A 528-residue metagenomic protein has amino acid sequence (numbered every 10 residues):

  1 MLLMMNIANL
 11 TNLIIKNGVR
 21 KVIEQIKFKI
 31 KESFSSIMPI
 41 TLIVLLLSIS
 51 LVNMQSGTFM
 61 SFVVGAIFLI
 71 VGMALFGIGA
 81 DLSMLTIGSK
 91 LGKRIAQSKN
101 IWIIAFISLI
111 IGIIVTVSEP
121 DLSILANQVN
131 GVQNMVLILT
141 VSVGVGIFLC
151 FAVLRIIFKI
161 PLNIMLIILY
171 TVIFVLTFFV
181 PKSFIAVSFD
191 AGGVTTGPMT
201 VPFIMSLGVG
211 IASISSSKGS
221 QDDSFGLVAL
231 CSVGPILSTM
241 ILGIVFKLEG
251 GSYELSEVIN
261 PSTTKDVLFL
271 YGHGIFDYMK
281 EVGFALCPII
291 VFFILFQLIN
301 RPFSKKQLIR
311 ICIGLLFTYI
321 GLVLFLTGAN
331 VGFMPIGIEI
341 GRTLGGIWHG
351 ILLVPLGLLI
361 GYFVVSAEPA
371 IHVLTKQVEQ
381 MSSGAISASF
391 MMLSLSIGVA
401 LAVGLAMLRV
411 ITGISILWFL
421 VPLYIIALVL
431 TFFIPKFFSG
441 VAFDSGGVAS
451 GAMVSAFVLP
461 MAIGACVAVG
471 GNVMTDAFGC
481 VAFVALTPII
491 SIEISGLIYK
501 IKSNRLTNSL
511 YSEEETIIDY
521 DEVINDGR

Functional and structural regions predicted by a protein language model:
L2-S33, G88-W102, S217-S220, S224-L227 (+6 more regions): Intrinsically disordered, low-complexity non-transmembrane regions of multi-pass membrane transporters
K27-E32, M54-V64, A96, V129-I138 (+6 more regions): Interfacial loop-to-helix junctions that mark the boundaries of transmembrane helices in multi-pass membrane
I30-S36, M60-A66, R94-W102, L162-L166 (+3 more regions): Alpha-helical transmembrane segments and their helix-start/interface "positive-inside/aromatic belt" motifs in integral
M38-S50, G65-L75, I107-I114, G144-R155 (+10 more regions): Hydrophobic core segments of alpha-helical transmembrane domains in multi-pass membrane transport and ion-translocation
L46-M60, A80-G88, I114-V129, F148-K159 (+12 more regions): Transmembrane helix-loop junctions in multi-pass membrane proteins
G92-R94, I101-V172, G350-T431: Helix-loop-helix junctions within the multi-pass membrane cores of secondary transporters/permeases
A152-I167, K182-S183, S215-P261, I309 (+4 more regions): Juxtamembrane and boundary regions of transmembrane helices in multi-pass small-molecule transporters and channels
I259-A370: Transmembrane helical segments that form the transport core of multi-pass membrane transport proteins
